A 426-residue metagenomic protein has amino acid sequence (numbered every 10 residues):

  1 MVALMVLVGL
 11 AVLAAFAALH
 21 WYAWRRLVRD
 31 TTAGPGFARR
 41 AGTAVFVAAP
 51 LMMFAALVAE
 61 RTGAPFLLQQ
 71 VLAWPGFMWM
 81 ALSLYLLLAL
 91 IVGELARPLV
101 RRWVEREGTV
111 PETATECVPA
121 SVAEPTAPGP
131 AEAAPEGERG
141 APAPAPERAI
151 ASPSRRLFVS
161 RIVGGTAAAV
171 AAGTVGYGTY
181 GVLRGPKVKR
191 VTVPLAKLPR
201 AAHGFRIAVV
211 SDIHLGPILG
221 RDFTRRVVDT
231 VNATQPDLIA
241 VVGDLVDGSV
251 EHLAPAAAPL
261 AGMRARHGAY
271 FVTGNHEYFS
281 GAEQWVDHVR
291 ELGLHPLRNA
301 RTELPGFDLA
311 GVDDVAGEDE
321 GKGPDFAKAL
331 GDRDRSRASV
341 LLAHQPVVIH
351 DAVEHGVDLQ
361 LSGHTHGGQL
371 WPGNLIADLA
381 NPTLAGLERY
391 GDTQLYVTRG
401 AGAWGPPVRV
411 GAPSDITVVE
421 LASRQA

Functional and structural regions predicted by a protein language model:
M1-L183: Non-catalytic terminal accessory segments
G185-A426: Soluble catalytic domains of enzymes that build or remodel membrane lipids, polysaccharides, and related
